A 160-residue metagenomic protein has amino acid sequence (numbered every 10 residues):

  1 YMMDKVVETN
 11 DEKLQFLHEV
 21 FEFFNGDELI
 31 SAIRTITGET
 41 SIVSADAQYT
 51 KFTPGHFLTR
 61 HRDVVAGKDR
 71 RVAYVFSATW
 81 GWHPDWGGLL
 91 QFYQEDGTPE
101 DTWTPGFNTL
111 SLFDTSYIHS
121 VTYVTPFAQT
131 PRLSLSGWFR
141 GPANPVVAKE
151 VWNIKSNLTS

Functional and structural regions predicted by a protein language model:
Y1-T35: Non-heme Fe(II)/2-oxoglutarate
K5-V6, S41-A45, A143-P145, L158: Short, charge-rich amphipathic segments
Q15, F24, E28, A32 (+4 more regions): Short, well-structured alpha-helical interface segments that form or flank functional binding sites
E22, T35-S41, D63-K68, W82: Short, conserved, surface-exposed binding loops centered on an aromatic residue
T40-Q48, W86-G87: A short coil-to-beta-strand element that immediately follows conserved catalytic motifs
T50, G55-V72, S77-S160: Catalytic core of Fe(II)/2-oxoglutarate
